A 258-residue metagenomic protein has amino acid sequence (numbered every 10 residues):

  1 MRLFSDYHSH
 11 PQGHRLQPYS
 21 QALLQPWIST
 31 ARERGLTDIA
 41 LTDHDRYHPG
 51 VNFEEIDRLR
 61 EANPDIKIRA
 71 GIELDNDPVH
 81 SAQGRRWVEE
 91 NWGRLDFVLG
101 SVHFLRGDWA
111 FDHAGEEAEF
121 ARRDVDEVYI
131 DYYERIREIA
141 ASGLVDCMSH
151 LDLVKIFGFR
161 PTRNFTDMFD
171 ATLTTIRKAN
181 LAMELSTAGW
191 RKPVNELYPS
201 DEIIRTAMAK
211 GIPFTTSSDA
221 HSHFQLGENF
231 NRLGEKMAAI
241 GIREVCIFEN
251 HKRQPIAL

Functional and structural regions predicted by a protein language model:
M1-P78, A82-E90, C147, K155-T172 (+5 more regions): An N-terminally biased module of ancient metal coordination in phosphate/nucleic-acid-related enzymes
H8, A31, V98, H150 (+3 more regions): Conserved, mostly hydrophobic/aromatic
L36, L95, L144-V145, I212 (+1 more regions): A structural motif
G50, V102-K210: Domain-core and long-helix interface of multi-subunit machines
I68-A70, M183, V245: Generic structural signal for residues in well-ordered beta-strands
W92-V102: Glycine-rich, aromatic-flanked loop segments that form ligand/cofactor-binding clefts across common enzyme folds
A238-E244, F248, K252-L258: C-terminal regulatory/interaction regions
